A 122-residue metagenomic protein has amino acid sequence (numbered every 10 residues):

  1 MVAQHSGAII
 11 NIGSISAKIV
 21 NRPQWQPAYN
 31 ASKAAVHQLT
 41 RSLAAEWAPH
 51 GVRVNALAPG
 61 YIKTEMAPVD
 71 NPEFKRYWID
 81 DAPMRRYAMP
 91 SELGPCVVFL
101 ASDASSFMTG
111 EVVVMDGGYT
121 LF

Functional and structural regions predicted by a protein language model:
V2-A3, A45-P49, I62, A88 (+1 more regions): A short hydrophobic alpha-helix cap/turn motif
S14: Residue(s) in the substrate-gating loop at a strand-loop-helix junction that position the organic substrate next
P23-W25, P49, G60-A82, E92: A glycine/serine/threonine-rich, flexible loop-to-helix segment that serves as the NAD(P) cofactor-binding "lid"
S32, T40: Active-site helix of classical SDR
A48, R53, M108-G110: Short, small/polar-rich loop/turn modules that mediate ligand/substrate recognition or access, typified
R53-P59, K63, A101-A104, V114-D116: Conserved SDR Rossmann-fold cofactor-binding beta-strand/turn motif
A82-L93, A104: A conserved structural motif in NAD(P)-dependent oxidoreductases
V98, T109-F122: Short C-terminal tail/terminal secondary-structure segment of NAD(P)H-dependent dehydrogenase/reductase domains
